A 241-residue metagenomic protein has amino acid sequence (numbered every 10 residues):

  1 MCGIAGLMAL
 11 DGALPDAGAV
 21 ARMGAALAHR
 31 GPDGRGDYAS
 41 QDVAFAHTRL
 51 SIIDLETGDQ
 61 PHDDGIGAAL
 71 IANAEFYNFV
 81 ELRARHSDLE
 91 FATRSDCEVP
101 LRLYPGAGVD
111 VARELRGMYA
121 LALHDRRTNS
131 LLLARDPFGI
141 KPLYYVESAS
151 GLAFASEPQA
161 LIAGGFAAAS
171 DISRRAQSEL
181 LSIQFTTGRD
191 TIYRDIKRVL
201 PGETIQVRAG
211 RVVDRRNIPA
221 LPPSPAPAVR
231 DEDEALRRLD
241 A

Functional and structural regions predicted by a protein language model:
M1-A241: Cysteine-centered catalytic environments shared across enzyme families
